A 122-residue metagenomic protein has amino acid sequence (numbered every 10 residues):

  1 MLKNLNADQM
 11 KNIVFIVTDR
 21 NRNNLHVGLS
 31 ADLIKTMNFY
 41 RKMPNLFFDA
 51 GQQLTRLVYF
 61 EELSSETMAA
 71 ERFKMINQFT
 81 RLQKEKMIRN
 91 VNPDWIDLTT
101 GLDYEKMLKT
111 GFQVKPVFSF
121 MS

Functional and structural regions predicted by a protein language model:
M1-N45, A50-F60, A70-E71, V91 (+1 more regions): GIY-YIG nuclease catalytic motif and its immediate N-terminal context
L33-I34, S65-T67, R81: Residues at or immediately preceding the N-termini of alpha-helices
S65-I76: A short, charged, amphipathic alpha-helix used as a generic interaction element across diverse proteins
M75-M87: Short arginine-rich
R81-Q83, I96-T99: A charged, aromatic-enriched C-terminal amphipathic alpha-helix characteristic of glycosyltransferases across folds
